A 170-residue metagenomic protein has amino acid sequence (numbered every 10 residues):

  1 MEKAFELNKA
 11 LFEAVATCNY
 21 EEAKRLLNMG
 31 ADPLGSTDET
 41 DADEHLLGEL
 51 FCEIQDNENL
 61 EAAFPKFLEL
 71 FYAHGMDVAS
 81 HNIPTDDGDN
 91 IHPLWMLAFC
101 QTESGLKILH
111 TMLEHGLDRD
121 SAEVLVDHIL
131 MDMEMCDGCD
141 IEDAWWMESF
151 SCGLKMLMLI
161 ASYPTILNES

Functional and structural regions predicted by a protein language model:
E2-E13, G35-E58, A79-C100, D120-I141 (+1 more regions): Ankyrin-repeat boundary/"N-cap" motif
A14, C18-E21: Short helix-adjacent coil turns
T17, M29, E53, N57 (+4 more regions): Surface-exposed polar/charged interaction patches
C18, N59, A63, Q101-S104: Ankyrin-repeat intra-repeat helix-capping/turn positions
K24-D32, P65-V78, I108-R119, M156-I166: Ankyrin repeat domain, specifically the short helix-to-loop turn at the C-terminus of the second helix of each repeat
L50-I54, L60-F64, L68-F71: Short hydrophobic interaction/assembly module
